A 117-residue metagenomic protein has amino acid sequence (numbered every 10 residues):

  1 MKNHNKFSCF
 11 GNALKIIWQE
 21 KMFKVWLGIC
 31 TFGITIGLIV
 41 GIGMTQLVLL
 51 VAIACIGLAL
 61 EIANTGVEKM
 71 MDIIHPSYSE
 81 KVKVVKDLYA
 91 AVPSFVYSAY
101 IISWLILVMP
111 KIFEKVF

Functional and structural regions predicted by a protein language model:
M1-L60, G66, Y78-E80, K86 (+1 more regions): Hydrophobic alpha-helical transmembrane segments
K69-H75: Amphipathic, hydrophobic secondary-structure cores in small proteins
